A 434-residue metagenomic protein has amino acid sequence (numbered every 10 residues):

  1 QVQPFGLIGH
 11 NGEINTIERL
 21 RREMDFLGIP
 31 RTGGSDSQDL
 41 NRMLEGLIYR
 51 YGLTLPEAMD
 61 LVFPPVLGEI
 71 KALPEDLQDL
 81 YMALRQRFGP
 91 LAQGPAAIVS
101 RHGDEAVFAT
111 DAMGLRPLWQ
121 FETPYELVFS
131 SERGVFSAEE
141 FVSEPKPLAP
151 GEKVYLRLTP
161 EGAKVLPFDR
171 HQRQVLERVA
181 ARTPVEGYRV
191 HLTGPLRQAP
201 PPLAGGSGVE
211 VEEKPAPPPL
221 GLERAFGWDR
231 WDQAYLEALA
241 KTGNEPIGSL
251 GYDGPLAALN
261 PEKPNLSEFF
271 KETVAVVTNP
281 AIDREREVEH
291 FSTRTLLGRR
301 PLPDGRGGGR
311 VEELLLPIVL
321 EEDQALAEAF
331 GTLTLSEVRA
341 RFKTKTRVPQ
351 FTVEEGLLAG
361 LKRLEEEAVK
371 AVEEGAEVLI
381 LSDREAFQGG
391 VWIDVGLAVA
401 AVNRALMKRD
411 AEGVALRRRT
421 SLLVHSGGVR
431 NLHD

Functional and structural regions predicted by a protein language model:
Q1-G308, L320: Conserved short alpha-helical segments that host acidic/polar catalytic motifs at enzyme active sites
Q3, P246, D253-V414: Non-catalytic terminal/interface segments that mediate subunit docking, oligomerization, and allosteric communication
H10, G389, V424-H425: Thr-Gly-centered strand-to-loop micro-motif
E13, G427-G428: Short beta->alpha junction loops/turns
A96, R417-L422: Residue-level recognition of the N-termini of beta-strands and the immediately preceding loop/turn
T159, R384-A386, G427: Short, ordered loop/turn segments at secondary-structure junctions
L379, T420-S426: Hydrophobic faces of well-ordered beta-strands that scaffold small-molecule active sites in alpha/beta enzyme cores
R430-D434: Catalytic cores of alpha/beta
